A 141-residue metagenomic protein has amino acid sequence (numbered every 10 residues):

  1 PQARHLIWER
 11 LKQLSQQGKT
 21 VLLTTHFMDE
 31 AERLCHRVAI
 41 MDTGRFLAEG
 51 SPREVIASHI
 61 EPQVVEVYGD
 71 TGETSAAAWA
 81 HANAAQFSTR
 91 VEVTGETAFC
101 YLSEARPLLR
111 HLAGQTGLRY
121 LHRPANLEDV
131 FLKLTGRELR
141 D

Functional and structural regions predicted by a protein language model:
P1-L6: Short, contiguous hydrophobic alpha-helices characteristic of membrane insertion segments
W8-S103: ABC transporter nucleotide-binding domain
S103-D141: C-terminal coupling/interaction segments
